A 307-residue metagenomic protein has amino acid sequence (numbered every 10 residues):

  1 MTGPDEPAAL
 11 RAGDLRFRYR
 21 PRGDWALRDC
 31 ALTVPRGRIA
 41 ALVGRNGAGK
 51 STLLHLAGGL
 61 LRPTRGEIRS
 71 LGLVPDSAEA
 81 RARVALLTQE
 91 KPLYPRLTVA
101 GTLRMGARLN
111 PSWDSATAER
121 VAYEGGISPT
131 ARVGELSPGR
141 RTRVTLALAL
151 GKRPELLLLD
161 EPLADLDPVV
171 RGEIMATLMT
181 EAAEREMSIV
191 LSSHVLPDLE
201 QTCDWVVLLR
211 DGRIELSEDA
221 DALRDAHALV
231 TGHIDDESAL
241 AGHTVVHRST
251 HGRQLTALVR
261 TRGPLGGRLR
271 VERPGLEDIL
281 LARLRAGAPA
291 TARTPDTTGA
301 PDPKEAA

Functional and structural regions predicted by a protein language model:
M1-L32, R36-I39: A short, flexible loop at the N-terminus of ABC-type nucleotide-binding domains that lies
V43-R45: The feature captures the beta-strand-to-loop junction immediately N-terminal to the Walker
G58: Helix-to-loop junction immediately C-terminal to a conserved catalytic motif
R65-A80: Conserved ABC transporter NBD signature motif
Q89-V144: ABC-family P-loop ATPase nucleotide-binding domains
L157-E161, L166: Catalytic Walker B motif of ABC-type/P-loop ATPase nucleotide-binding domains
E173-V259: ABC transporter nucleotide-binding domain
